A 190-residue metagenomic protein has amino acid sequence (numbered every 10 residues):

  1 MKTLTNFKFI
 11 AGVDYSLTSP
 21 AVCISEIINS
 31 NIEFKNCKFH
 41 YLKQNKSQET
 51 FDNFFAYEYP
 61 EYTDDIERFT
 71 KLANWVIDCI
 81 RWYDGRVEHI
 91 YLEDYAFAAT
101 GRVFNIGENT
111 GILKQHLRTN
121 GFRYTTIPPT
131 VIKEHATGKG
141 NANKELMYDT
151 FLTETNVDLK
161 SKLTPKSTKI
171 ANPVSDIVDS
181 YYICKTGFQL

Functional and structural regions predicted by a protein language model:
M1-L190: Phosphate- and other anionic-substrate recognition elements at nucleic-acid/protein interfaces
